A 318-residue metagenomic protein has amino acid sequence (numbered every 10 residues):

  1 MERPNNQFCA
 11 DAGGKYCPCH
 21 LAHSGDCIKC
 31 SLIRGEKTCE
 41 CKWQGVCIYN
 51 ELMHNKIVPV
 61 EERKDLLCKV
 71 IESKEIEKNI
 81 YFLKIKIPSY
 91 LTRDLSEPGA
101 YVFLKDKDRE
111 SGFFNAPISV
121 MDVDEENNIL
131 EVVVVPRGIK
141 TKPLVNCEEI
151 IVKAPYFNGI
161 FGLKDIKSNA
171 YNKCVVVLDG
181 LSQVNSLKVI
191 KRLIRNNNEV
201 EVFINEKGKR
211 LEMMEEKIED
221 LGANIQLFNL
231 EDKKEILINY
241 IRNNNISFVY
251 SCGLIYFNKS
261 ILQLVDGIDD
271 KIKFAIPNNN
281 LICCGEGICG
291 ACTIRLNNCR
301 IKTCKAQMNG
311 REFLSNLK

Functional and structural regions predicted by a protein language model:
M1-R63, C147-E149: Long, compositionally biased, glycine/small-hydrophobic-enriched stretches that function as flexible linkers, tethers
E2-H23, R63-K69, G99, F103-M121 (+1 more regions): Short, charged N-terminal helix-start/capping segments
P4-C9, N55-K74, R295, K302-K318: Short Fe-S-cluster ligation motifs
Y16-W43, N279-G310: Local cysteine-cluster metal-coordination motifs and their immediate loop/turn environment, predominantly Fe-S cluster
T38-V46, N127-P136, N198: Charged, low-complexity, helix/coiled-coil-prone segments
N55-K153: Ferredoxin-reductase
D108, Y156, I255, N298 (+1 more regions): A broadly conserved detector of short glycine/acidic/proline-rich loop/turn motifs that flank catalytic sites and bind
T141-I282: FNR/FR-type flavoprotein reductase catalytic core
